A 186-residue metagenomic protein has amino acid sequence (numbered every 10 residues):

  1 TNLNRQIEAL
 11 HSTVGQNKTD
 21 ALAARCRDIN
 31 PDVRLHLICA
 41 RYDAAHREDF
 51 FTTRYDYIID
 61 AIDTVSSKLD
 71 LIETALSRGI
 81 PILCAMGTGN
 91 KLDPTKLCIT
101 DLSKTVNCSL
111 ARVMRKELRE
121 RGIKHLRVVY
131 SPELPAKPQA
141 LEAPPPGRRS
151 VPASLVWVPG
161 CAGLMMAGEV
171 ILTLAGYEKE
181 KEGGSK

Functional and structural regions predicted by a protein language model:
T1-K186: Adenine nucleotide-associated cytosolic modules
